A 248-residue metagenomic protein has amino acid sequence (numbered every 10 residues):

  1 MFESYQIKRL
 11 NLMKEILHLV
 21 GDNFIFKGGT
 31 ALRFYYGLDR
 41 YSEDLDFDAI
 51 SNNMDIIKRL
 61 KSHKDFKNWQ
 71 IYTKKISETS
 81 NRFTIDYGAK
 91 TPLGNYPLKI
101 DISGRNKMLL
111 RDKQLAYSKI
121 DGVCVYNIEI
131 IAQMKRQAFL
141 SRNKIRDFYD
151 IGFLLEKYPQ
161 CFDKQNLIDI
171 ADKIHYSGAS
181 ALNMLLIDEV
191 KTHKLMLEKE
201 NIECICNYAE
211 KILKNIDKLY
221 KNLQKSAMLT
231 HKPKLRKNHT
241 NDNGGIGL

Functional and structural regions predicted by a protein language model:
M1-F24, G37-R40, A49-N52, I56-L248: Structured mid-to-C-terminal alpha-helical surface segments
F26-A31: Glycine-rich beta-strand-to-loop/alpha-helix junction loops that act as flexible
E43: Periplasmic plug
D46: Acidic Asp/Glu-based divalent-cation binding sites
